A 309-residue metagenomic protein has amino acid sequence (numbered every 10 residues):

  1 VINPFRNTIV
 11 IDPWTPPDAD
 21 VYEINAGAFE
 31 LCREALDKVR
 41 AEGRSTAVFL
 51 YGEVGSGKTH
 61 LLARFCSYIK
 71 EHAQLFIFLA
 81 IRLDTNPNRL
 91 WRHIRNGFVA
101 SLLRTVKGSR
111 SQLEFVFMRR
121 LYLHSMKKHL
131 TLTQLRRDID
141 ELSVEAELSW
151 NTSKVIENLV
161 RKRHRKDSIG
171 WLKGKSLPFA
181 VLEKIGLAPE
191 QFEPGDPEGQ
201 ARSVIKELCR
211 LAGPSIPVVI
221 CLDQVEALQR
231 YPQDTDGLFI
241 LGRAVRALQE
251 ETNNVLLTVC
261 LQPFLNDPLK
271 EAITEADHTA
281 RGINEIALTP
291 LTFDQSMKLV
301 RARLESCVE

Functional and structural regions predicted by a protein language model:
V1-N3, L172, S176-E309: The catalytic "switch" region of P-loop NTPases
V1-T46, K128-T131: A short, basic N-terminal segment
F29, W91, R95, L238-V245: Amphipathic alpha-helical segments in well-structured domains
C32-L36, F65-C66, G242-V245: Short, well-ordered amphipathic alpha-helices
K38, E42-E53, A280-L288: Long, acidic, intrinsically disordered low-complexity segments
V39-A41, R64-Q74, E250, T274-A280: Short, surface-exposed basic-aromatic patches at helix termini and helix-loop junctions that form
R44-S215, N254, S306-C307: P-loop NTPase nucleotide-binding core
